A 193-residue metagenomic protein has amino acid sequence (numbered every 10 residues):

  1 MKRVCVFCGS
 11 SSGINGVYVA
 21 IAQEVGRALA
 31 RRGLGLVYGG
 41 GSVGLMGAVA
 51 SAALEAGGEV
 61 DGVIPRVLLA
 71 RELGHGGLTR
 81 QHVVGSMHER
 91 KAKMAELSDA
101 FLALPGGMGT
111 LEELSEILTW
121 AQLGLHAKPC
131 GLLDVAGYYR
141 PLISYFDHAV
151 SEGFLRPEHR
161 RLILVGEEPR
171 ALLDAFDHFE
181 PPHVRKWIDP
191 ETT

Functional and structural regions predicted by a protein language model:
M1-L97, V135-R170, D174-A175, F179-T193: A cross-family phosphate/adenosyl-ligand binding-site feature
K91-L123, G131, P182-R185: Active-site/ligand-binding-proximal alpha/beta "capping" segment
L104-P105, P129-L133, R160-I163: Flexible, glycine/proline-enriched loop segments at strand-loop-helix junctions that form or flank small-ligand binding
G107-G109, L123-L125, A136-Y138, P169-R170: Short acidic/polar capping segments at secondary-structure boundaries
